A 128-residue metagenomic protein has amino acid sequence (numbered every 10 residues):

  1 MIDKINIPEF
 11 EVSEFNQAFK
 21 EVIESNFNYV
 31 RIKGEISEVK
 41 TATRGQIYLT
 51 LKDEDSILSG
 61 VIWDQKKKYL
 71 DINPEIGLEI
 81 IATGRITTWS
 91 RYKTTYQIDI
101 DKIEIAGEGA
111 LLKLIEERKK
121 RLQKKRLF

Functional and structural regions predicted by a protein language model:
M1-F128: Acidic, two-metal ion nucleic-acid-processing modules in DNA metabolism proteins
